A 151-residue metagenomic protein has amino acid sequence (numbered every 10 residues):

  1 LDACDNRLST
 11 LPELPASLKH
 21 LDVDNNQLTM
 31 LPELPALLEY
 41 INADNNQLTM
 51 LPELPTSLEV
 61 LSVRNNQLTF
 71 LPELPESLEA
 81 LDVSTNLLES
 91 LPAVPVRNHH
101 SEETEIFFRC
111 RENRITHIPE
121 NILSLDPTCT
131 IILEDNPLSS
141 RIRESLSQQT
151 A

Functional and structural regions predicted by a protein language model:
L1-A3, L21-V23, I41-A43, L61-V63 (+3 more regions): Conserved hydrophobic beta-strand positions in leucine-rich repeat
C4, S9, E13, K19-H20 (+5 more regions): Intrinsic-disorder/low-complexity detector
L11-L14, L31-L34, L51-L54, L71-L74 (+3 more regions): Canonical leucine-rich repeat
L14-K19, Q27, L34-E39, Q47 (+5 more regions): Leucine-rich repeat
D82-T85, A93-A151: Leucine-rich repeat domain C-terminal region
